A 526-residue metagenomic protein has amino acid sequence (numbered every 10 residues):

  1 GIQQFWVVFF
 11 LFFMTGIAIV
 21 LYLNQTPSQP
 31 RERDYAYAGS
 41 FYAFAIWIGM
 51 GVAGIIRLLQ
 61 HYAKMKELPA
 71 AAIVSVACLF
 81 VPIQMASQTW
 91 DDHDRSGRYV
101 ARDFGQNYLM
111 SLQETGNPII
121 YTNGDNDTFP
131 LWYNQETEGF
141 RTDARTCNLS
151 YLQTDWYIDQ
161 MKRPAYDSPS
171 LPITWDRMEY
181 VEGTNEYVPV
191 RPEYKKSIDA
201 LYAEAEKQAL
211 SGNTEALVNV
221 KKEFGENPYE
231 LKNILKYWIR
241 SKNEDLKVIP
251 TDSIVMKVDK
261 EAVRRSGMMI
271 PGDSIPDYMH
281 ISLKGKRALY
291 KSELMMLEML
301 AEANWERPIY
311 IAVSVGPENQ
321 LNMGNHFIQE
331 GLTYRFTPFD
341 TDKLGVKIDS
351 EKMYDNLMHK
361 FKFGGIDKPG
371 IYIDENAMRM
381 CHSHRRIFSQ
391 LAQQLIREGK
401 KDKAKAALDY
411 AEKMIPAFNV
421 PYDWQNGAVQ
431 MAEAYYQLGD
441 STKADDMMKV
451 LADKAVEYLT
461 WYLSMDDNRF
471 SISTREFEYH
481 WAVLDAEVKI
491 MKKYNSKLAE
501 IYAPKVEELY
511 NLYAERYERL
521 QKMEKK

Functional and structural regions predicted by a protein language model:
G1-Y37, F44-N117, F129-K526: ER/secretory pathway lumenal C-terminal domains and tails of membrane proteins involved in glycoprotein biogenesis
